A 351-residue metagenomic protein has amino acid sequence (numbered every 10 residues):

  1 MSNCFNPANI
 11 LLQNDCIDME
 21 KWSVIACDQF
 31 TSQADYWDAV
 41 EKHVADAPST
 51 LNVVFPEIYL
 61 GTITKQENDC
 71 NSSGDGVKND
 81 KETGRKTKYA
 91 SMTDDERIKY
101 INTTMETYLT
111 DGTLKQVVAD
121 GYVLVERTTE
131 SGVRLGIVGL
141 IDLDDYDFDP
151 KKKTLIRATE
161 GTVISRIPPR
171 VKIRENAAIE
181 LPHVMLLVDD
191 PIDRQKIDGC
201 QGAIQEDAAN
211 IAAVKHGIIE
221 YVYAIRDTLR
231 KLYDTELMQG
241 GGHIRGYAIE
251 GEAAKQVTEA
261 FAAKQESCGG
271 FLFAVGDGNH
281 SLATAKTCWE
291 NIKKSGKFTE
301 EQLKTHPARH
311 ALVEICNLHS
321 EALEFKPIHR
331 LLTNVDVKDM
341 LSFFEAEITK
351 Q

Functional and structural regions predicted by a protein language model:
M1-L232: N-terminal extension/subdomain marker
S49-L51, P182-V184, F271, A308-E314: Structural beta-strand/beta-sheet cores of well-ordered domains, especially the beta-sheet scaffolds that support
V171-N176, Q265, L272, E301-Q302: A generic local secondary-structure boundary/capping motif
I204-G240, P327-I348: Compact, glycine/acidic-enriched structural inserts
T235-V257: Portal/gating segments that form or line small-molecule/metal binding sites
Q239, A254-G296: Active-site beta-strand/loop microenvironment that shapes enzyme catalytic pockets
D277-F344: Catalytic or ion-translocation cores adjacent to nucleophile or general acid/base/metal-coordination motifs in diverse
